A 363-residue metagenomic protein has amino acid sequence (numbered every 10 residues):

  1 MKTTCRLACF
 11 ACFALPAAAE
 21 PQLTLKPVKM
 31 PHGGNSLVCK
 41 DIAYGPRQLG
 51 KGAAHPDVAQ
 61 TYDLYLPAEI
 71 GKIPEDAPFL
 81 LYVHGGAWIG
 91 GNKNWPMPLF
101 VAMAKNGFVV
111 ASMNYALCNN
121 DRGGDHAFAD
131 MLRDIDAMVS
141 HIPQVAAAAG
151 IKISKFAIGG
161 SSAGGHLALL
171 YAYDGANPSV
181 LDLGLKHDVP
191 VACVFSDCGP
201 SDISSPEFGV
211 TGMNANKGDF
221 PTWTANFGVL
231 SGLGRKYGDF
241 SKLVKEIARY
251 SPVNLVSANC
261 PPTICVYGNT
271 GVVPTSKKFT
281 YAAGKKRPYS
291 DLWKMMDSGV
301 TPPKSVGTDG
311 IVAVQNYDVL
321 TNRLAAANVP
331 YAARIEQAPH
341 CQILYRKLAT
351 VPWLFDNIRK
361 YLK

Functional and structural regions predicted by a protein language model:
P21-I73: N-terminal cap/lid segment of alpha/beta-hydrolase-fold proteins
V28-G34, R47, S205-L255, P261 (+2 more regions): Mobile cap/lid helix-loop segments that gate and shape the active-site cleft of serine hydrolases
K51-A53, G91-F100, A111-I153, G310-A313 (+1 more regions): Catalytic nucleophile-loop/oxyanion-hole region of alpha/beta-hydrolase and closely related hydrolase-like folds
E75-G85: Short beta-strand element of the alpha/beta-hydrolase
F79, G107-N114: A fold-wide structural signal in alpha/beta-hydrolase
S140-A215: Primarily recognizes the serine-hydrolase "nucleophile elbow" in alpha/beta-hydrolase and SGNH/GDSL folds
D188-A192, S257-T263, A327-V329: Short, proline-enriched alpha-helix->beta-strand connector loops that line the catalytic pocket of alpha/beta-hydrolase
T263-T270, Y289-K363: C-terminal catalytic histidine-bearing segment of alpha/beta-hydrolase fold enzymes
